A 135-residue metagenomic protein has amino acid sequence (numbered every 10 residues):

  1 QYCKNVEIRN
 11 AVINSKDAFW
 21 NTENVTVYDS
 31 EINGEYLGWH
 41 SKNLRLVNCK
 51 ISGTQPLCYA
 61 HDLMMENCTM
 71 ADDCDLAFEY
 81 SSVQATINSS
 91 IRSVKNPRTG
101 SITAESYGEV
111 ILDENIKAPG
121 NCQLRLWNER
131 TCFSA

Functional and structural regions predicted by a protein language model:
Q1-A135: Long, distal/terminal scaffolding or interaction modules with repetitive or compositionally biased sequence
